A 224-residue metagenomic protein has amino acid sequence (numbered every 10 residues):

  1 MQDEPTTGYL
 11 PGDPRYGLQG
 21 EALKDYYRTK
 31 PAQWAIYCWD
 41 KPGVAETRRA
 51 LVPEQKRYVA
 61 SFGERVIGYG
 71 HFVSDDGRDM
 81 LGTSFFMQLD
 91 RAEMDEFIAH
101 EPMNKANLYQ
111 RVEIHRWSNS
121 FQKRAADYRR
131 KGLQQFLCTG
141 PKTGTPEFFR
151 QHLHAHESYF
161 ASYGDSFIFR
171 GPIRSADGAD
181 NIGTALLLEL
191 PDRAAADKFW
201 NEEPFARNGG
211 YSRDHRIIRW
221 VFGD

Functional and structural regions predicted by a protein language model:
Q2-D224: Conserved, structured core segments of small domains
